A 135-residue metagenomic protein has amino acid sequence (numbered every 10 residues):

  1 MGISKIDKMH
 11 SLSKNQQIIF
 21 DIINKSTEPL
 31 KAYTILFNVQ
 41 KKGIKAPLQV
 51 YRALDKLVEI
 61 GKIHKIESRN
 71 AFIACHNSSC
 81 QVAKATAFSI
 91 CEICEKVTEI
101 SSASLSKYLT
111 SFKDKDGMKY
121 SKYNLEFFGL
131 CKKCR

Functional and structural regions predicted by a protein language model:
M1-D21: Short alpha-helical segments that sit at the start of domains
I18-S26, N38, I60: Short amphipathic alpha-helical elements of helix-turn-helix/winged-helix folds
P29-V39: Short acidic, hydrophobic short linear motifs in intrinsically disordered regions
K41-K45: Short, basic interhelical loop/turn and adjoining N-cap of the next helix at nucleic-acid- or acidic-partner-contacting
L48: Key DNA-contact positions within bacterial/archaeal DNA-binding proteins
Y51-D55: Short, hydrophobic-biased segments on the C-terminal half of alpha helices that form "recognition helices"
V58-I66: A short, conserved structural fragment
K65-R69, A74-R135: Non-DNA-binding regulatory cores of transcription-related proteins, predominantly C-terminal effector-binding
